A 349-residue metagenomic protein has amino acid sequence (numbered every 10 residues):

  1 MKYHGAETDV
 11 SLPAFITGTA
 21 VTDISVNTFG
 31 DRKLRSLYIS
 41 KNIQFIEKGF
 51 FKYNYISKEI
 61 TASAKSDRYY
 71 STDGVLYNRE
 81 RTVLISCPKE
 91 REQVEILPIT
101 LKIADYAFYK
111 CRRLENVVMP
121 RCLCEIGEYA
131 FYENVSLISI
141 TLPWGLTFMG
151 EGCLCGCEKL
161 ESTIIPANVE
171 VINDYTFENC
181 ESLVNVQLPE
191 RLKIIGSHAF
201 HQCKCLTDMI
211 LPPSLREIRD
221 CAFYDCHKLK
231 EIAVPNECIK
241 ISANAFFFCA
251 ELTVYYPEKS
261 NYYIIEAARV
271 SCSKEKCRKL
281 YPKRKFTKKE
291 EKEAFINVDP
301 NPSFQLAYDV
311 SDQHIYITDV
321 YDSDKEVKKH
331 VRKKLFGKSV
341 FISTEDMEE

Functional and structural regions predicted by a protein language model:
M1, L76, T82-L84, F304-Q305 (+1 more regions): Hydrophobic residues embedded in beta-strands of well-ordered beta-sheets
M1-E7, F247, E290-F295: Short intrinsically disordered, low-complexity coil segments enriched in acidic
H4, Y55, Y175, H198-H201 (+4 more regions): Histidine (H) residue identity feature
G5-T22, R32-F45, Y53-V75, R79-K102 (+8 more regions): Structural signature of tandem-repeat unit edges
E7-S11, D23, N27, V83-I96 (+3 more regions): Short, surface-exposed, low-complexity cationic segments
N27, G49-F50, D105-A107, G127-A130 (+5 more regions): Consensus positions within tandem repeat domains that build extended binding/scaffold surfaces
G49-F51, N244, P257, E290 (+1 more regions): Gly/lys/ser-thr-rich phosphate-binding loops in alpha/beta enzymes that coordinate phosphoanhydride or phosphate groups
K288-E349: Mature, Sec-exported extracytoplasmic domains of Gram-positive
